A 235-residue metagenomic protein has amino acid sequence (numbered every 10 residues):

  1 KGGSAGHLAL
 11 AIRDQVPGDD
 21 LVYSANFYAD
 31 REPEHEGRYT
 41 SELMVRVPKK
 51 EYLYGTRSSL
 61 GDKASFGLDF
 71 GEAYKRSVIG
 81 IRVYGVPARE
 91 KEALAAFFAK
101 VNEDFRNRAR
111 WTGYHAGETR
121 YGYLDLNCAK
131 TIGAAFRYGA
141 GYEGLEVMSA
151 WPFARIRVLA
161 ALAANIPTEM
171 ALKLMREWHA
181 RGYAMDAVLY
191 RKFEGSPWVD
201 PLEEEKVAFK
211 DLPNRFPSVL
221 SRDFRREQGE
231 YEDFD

Functional and structural regions predicted by a protein language model:
K1-R82: Glycine-rich catalytic cores of cysteine/serine-nucleophile enzymes that process amide/ester linkages in cell-envelope
L10, A93-V101, A154, W178-H179: Generic hydrophobic, helix-prone segments enriched in Leu/Val/Ile
E51-K63, P87-K100: Phosphate-binding glycine-rich loops and adjacent basic patches that engage nucleotide phosphates, nucleic-acid
A64, L68-V78, E92-A109: Surface-exposed beta-strand/loop segments enriched in Pro/Gly
S77-R89, G113-Y123: Second-shell loop/turn segments in exported
G80, A88-A99, A129, G133-F136: Extracytoplasmic/secreted envelope proteins and their assembly/folding machinery, especially bacterial periplasmic
D104-D235: Activation targets extended, charge/polar-rich intrinsically disordered C-terminal tails
